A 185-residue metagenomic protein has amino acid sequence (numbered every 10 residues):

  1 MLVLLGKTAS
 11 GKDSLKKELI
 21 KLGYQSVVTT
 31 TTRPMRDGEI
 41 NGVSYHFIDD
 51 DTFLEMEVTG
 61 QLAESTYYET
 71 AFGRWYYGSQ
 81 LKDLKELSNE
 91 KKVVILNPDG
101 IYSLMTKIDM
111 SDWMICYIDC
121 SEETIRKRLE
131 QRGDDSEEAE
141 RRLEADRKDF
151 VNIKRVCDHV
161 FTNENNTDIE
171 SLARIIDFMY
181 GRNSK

Functional and structural regions predicted by a protein language model:
L4: Hydrophobic anchor at the beta1->P-loop junction of P-loop NTPases
K7: P-loop (Walker A) phosphate-binding loop of NTP-binding proteins
K12-D13: Walker A/P-loop
K16-K17: The feature captures the helix immediately C-terminal to the Walker
Y24-R36: Short beta-strand-centered segment that lines the nucleotide-binding/catalytic pocket of NTP-utilizing
R33-K92, P98-D99: ATP-dependent small-molecule kinase phosphotransfer cores that center on conserved nucleotide phosphate-binding segments
K91-P98, M110-R132: Conserved phosphate-donor/acceptor-positioning beta-strand/loop module used by diverse small-molecule
E130-M179: Small-molecule kinase domains that catalyze NTP-dependent phosphoryl transfer to phosphate-bearing small molecules
